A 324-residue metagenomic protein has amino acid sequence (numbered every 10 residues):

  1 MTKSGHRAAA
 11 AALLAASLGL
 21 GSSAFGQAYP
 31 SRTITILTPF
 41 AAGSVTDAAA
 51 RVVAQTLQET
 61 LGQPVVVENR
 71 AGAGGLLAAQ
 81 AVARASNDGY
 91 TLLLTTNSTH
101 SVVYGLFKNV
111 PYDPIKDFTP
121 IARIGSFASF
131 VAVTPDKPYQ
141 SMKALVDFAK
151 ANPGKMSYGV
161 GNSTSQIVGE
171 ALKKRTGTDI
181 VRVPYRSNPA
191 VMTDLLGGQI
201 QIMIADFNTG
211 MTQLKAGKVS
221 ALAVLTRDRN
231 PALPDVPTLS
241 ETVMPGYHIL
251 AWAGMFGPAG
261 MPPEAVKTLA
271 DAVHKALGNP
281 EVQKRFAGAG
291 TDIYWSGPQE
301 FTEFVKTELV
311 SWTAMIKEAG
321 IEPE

Functional and structural regions predicted by a protein language model:
M1-A12, S23: Bacterial N-terminal signal peptides that target proteins for export
A16-F25: C-terminal segment of classical bacterial N-terminal signal peptides
F25-K116, G154-M156, T164-S165, T176-I202 (+3 more regions): N-terminal (or domain-start) structured segment
S31-T33, R175-T178, K215, P263-E324: An extracytoplasmic/periplasmic, membrane-proximal ligand-sensing/linker region
R84-Y90, G105-A190, L239, W252-R285: Hinge/capping helix and adjacent helix->loop/strand transition within the periplasmic-binding protein
L94-T99, N162-T164, S187-N188, A205-G210 (+3 more regions): Beta->alpha turn/N-cap motifs
T99-N109, A171-R175, I202-V236, T313: A ligand-binding cleft/hinge motif common to bilobed small-molecule-binding domains
S126, G210-G278, T307-V310: C-terminal lobe and pocket-closing loops of periplasmic/extracytoplasmic Venus-flytrap solute-binding proteins
